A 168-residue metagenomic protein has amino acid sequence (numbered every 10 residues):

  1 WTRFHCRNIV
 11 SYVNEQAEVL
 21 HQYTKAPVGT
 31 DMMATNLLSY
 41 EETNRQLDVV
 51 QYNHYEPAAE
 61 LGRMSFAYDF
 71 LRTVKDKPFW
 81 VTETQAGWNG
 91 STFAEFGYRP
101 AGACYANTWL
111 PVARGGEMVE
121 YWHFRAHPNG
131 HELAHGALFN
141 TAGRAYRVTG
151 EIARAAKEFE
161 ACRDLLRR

Functional and structural regions predicted by a protein language model:
W1-H5: Surface-exposed cleft-lining segments at the edges of enzyme active sites
C6-R7, S11-N14, Q22-A26, A34 (+2 more regions): Carbohydrate-binding surfaces of carbohydrate-active enzymes
E18: Switch I (G2) and immediately adjacent beta-strands of P-loop GTPase domains
M33-N44: Distinct, well-ordered alpha-helical segments
